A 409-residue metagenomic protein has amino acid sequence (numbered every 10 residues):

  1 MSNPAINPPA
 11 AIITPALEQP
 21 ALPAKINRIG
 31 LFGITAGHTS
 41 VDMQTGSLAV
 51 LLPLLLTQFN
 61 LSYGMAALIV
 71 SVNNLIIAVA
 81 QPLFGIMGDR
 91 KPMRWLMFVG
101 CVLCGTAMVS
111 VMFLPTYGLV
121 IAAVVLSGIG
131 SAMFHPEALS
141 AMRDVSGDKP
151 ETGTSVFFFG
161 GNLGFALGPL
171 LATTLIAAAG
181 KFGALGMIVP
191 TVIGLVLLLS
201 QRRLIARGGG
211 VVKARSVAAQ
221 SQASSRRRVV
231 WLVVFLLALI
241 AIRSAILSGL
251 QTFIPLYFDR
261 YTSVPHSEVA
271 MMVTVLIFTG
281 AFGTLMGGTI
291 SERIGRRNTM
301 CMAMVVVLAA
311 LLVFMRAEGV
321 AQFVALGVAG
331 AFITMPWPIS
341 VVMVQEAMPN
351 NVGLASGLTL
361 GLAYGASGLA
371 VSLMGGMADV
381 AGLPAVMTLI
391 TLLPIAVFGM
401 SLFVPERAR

Functional and structural regions predicted by a protein language model:
G46, N74-P82, F165-A166, I277-L285 (+1 more regions): Residue-level signature of mid-helix packing/kink "hotspots" within the transmembrane helices of 12-pass Major
L48-A49, W231-I277, A281: Extracytoplasmic gate region of multi-pass secondary transporters
N60, P92, F113-G118, G147 (+2 more regions): Helix-breaking motifs and short loop linkers at transmembrane-helix boundaries and internal kinks in secondary membrane
V79-Y117: Conserved MFS/SLC helix-loop-helix module at the cytosolic interface between two early adjacent transmembrane helices
W95-V109, N298-L312, T391: Structural signature of the two symmetry-related core transmembrane helices
A123-G160: Cytoplasmic helix-loop-helix junction between adjacent transmembrane helices in 12-TM secondary transporters
F157-L204: Helix-loop-helix hairpin linking two adjacent transmembrane segments in secondary transporters
S291-S340: C-terminal transmembrane helical hairpin of 12-TM major facilitator-type secondary transporters
